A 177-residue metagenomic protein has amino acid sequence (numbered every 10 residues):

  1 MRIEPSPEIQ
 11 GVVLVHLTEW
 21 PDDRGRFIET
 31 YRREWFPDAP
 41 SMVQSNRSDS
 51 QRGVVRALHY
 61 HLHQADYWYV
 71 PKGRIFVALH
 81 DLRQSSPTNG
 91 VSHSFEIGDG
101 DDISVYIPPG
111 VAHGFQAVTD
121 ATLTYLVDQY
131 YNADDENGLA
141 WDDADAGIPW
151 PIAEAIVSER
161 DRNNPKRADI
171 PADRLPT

Functional and structural regions predicted by a protein language model:
M1-I103, Y125-T177: Non-catalytic, conserved peripheral segments adjacent to functional cores
I97-T119: Conserved metal-binding segment of the jelly-roll/cupin
